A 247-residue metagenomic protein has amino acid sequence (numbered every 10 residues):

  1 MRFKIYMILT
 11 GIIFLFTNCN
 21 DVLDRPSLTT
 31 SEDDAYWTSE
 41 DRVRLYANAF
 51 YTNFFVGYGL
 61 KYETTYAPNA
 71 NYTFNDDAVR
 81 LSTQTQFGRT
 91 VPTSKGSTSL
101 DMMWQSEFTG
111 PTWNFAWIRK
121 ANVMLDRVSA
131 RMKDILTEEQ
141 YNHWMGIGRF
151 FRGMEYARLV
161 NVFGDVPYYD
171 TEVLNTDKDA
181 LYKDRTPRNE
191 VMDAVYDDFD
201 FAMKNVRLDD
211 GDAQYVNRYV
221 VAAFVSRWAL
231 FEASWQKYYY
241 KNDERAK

Functional and structural regions predicted by a protein language model:
M1-L28: Bacterial Sec-dependent N-terminal signal peptides
C19-A70: Membrane-proximal, proline-rich intrinsically disordered regions
R44-Y62, Q84-F163, D179-D193, D197-A213: Conserved, well-structured interaction surfaces
Y156, Y169, Q214-A223: Aromatic-lined, polymer-binding surfaces characteristic of secreted/periplasmic polysaccharide-degrading enzymes
V160-N161, P167, D210, F231-Y240: Short coil/turn linking the two alpha-helices of tandem helical-hairpin repeats
E172-V173, Y182, Q236-K247: Acidic, serine/threonine/proline-rich low-complexity intrinsically disordered regions
